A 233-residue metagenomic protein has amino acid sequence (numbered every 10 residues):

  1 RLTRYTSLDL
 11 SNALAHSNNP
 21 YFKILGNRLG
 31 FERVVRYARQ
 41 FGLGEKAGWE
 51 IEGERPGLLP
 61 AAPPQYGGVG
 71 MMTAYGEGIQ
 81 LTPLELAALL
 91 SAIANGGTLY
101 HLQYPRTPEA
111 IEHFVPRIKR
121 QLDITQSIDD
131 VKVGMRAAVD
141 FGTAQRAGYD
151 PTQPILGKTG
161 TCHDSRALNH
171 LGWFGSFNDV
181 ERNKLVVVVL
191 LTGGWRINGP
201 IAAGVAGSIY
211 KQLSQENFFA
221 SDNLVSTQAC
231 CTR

Functional and structural regions predicted by a protein language model:
R1-L191, N198, C230-R233: Beta-lactam-recognizing serine transpeptidase/beta-lactamase-like catalytic domain environment
A110-K119, A203-R233: Short, gly/Ser/Thr-rich active-site loops of penicillin-recognizing serine hydrolases
G193-V205: A short acidic/glycine-rich loop-to-helix N-cap element
